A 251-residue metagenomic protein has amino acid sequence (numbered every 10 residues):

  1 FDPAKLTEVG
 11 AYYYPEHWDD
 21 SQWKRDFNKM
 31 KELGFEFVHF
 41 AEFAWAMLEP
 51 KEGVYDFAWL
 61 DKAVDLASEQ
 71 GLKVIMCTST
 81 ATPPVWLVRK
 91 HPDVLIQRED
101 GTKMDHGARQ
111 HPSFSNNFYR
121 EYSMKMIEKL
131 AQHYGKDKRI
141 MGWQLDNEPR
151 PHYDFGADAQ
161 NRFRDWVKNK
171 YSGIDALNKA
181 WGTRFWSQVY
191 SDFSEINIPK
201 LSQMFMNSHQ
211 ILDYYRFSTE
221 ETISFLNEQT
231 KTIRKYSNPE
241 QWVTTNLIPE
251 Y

Functional and structural regions predicted by a protein language model:
F1-Q22: Boundary/entry segment of secreted carbohydrate-active catalytic domains
A4-T7, F40-A44, Q110, N207-I211: A short alpha-helix capping/helix-coil boundary motif
K5-V9, G34-E36, S68-V74, K136-M141 (+1 more regions): Short, well-ordered coil/turn segments that N-cap beta-strands
G10-Y12, M47-E49, N116, Y214-R216: A short, structure-level motif marking secondary-structure boundaries and short turns
Y14-E16, A41-A44, C77-W86, M141-R150 (+1 more regions): Short, solvent-exposed turn/loop segments enriched in Gly/Ser/Thr/Pro and often Arg
E16, D20, G53, F57 (+2 more regions): Flexible, glycine- and charge-enriched loops at secondary-structure boundaries
K24-M104, R120, I127-A131, Q229-S237: Aromatic-lined substrate-binding rim segments of carbohydrate-active enzymes
M104-Y251: Polysaccharide-binding and catalytic clefts of secreted carbohydrate-active enzymes
